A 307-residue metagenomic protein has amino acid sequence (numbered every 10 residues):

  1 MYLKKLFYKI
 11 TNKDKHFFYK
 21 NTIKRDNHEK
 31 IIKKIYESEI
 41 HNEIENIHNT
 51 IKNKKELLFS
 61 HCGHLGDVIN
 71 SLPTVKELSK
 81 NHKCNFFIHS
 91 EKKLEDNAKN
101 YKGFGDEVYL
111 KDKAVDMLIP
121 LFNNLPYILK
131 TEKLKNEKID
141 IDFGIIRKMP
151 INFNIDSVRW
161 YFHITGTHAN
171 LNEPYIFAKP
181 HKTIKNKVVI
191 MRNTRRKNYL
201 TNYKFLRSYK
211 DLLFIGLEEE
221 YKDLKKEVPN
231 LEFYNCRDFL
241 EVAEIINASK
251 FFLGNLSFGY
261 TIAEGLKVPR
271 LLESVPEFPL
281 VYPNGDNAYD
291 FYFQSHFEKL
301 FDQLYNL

Functional and structural regions predicted by a protein language model:
M1-L307: Catalytic machinery of carbohydrate-active enzymes, primarily nucleotide-sugar-dependent glycosyltransferases
